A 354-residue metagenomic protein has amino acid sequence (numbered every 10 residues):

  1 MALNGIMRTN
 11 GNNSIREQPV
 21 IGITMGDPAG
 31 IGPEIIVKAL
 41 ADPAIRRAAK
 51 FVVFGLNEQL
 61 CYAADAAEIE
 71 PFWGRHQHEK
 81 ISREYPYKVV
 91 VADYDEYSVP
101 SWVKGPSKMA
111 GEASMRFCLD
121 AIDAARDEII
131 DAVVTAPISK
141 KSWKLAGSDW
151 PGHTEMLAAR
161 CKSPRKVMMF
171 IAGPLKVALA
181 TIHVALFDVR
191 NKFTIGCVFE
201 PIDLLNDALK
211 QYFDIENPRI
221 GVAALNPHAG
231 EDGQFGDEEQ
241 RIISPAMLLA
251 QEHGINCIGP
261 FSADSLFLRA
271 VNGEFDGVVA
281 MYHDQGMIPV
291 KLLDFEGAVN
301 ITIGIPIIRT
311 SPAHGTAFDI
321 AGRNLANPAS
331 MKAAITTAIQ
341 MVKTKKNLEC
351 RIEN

Functional and structural regions predicted by a protein language model:
A2-H153, G196-M281, Q285-K291, F295-N300 (+4 more regions): Contiguous, glycine/small-aliphatic-enriched amphipathic segments in soluble metabolic enzymes
R83, F170-F199: Ligand-binding beta-strand-loop-alpha-helix segment within the catalytic cores of soluble metabolic enzymes
K141-L145, R165-V167, K176-L179, L186-V189 (+1 more regions): Short, well-ordered, mixed-charge alpha-helical segments that flank or form enzyme active sites
L145-V167: Glycine/threonine-rich beta-strand-loop-alpha-helix active-site module that forms ligand/phosphate-binding
R160-L175, I303-D319: Short, flexible loop segments at boundaries between secondary-structure elements
